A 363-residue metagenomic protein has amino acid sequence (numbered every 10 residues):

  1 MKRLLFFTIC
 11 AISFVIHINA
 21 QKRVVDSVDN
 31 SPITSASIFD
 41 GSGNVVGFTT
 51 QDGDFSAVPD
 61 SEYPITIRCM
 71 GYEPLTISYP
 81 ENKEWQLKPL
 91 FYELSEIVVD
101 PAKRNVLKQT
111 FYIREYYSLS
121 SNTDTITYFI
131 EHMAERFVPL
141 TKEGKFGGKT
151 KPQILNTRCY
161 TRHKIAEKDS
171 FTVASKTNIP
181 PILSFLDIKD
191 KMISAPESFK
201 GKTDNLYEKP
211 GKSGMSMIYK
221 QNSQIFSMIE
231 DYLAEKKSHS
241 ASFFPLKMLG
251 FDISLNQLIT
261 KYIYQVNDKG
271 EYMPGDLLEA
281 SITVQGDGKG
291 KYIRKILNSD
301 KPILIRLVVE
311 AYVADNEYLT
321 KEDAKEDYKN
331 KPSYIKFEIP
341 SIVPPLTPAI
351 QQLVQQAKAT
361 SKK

Functional and structural regions predicted by a protein language model:
M1-R23: Bacterial Sec-dependent N-terminal signal peptides
K22-N30, G53, I97: A short, amphipathic beta-strand motif
S27-S42: Short, ordered, surface-exposed loop/turn motifs in non-cytosolic proteins
A36-D40, I65, V99: Hydrophobic beta-strand segments
N44-D54: Short, acidic Ser/Thr/Gly-rich low-complexity loop/linker segments typical of extracellular and cell-surface proteins
S56-P64: Short Pro-Gly-centered beta-turn/loop motif in secreted/extracellular proteins
T66-S78: A short, solvent-exposed loop/turn motif at the edges and junctions of modular extracellular/periplasmic domains
Q86-K363: Surface-exposed, low-complexity/disordered segments and acidic/polar micro-motifs at processing/linker regions
